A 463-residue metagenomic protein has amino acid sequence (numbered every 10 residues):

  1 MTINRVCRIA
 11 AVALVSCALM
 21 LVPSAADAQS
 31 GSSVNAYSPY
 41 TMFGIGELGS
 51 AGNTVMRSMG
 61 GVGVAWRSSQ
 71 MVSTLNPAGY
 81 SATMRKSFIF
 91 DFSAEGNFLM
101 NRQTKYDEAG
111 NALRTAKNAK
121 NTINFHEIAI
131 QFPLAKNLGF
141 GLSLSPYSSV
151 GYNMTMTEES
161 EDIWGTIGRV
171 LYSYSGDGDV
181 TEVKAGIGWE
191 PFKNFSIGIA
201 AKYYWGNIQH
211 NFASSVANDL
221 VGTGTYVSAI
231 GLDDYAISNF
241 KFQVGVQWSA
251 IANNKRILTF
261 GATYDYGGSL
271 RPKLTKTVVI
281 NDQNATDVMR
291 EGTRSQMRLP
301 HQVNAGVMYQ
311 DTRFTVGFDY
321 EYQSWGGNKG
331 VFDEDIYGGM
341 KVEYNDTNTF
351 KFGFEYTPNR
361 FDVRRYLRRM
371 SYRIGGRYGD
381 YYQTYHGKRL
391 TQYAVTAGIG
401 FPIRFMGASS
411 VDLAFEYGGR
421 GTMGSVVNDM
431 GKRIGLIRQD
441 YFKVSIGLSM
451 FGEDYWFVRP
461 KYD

Functional and structural regions predicted by a protein language model:
M1-C7: N-terminal secretory signal peptides that target proteins for export/translocation
A10-A11, G60: Flexible, low-complexity extra-membrane segments
A11-V22: Bacterial N-terminal signal peptides
S16-C17, Q70, T293-R294: Residue-level detector of alpha-helical transmembrane segments in integral membrane proteins
A25-P146: N-terminal, post-signal peptide beta-strand-biased segments of exported outer-membrane/organellar beta-barrel and other
D27-R57, A129-D463: Outer-membrane beta-barrel porins/channels
